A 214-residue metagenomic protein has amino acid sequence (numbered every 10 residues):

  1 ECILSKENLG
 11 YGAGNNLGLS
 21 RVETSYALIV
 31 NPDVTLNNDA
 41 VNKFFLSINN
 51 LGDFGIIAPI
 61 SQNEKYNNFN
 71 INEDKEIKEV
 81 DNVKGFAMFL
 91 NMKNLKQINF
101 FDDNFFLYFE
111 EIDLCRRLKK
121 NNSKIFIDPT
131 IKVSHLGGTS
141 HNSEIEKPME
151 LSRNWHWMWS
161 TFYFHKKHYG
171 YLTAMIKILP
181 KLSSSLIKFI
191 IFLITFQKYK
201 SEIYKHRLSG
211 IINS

Functional and structural regions predicted by a protein language model:
L4-V22: Glycine-rich, basic loop-to-helix element that forms the pyrophosphate-binding segment of sugar-nucleotide handling
N15, D39-K43, E110: Acidic donor-diphosphate engagement hotspot in glycosyltransferases and nucleotidyltransferases that stabilizes
A27: Short aromatic/hydrophobic "clamp" motif used to bind/position activated sugar donors
T35-F69: Conserved donor NDP-sugar-binding/catalytic core segment of glycosyltransferases
P59-F89, K96: Short, flexible, basic/aromatic active-site loop/helix in glycosyltransferases
A87-L90, N94-N99, N104-S134: A short, conserved alpha-helix in the catalytic core of glycosyltransferases
S123, D128-P148, T161: Active-site donor/metal-binding and catalytic loop motifs of nucleotide-sugar-dependent glycosylation enzymes
S152-S160, Y171-S214: Non-catalytic, C-terminal membrane-associated alpha-helical segments of glycosyltransferases
